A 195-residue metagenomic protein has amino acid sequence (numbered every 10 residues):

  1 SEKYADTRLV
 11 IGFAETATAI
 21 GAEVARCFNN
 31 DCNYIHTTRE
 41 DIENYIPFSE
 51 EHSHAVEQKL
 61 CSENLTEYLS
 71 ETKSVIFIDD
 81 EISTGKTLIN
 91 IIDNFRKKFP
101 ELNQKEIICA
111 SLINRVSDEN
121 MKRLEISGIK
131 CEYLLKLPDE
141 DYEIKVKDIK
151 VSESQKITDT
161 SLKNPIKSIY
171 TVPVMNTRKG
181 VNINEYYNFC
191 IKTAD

Functional and structural regions predicted by a protein language model:
E2-K3, L65-E67, R96-N103: Alpha-helix termini
K3-E50, D195: Conserved PRPP/pyrophosphate-binding segment of the phosphoribosyltransferase/PRPP-pathway fold
T7-L9, S74-I76, I108: Structural motif
I11-I20, E81-N90, I113-S117, D195: Gly/Ser/Thr-rich loops at beta-strand to alpha-helix junctions that form or flank small-molecule/cofactor-binding
E23, C27, T87-F95, R123: Alpha-helical scaffold elements adjacent to nucleotide-binding pockets in ATP/GTP-utilizing enzyme cores
F28-V75, I89: Short, glycine/charge-rich flexible loops or terminal/linker lids adjacent to PRPP-binding catalytic cores
E71-L102: Intrinsically disordered, low-complexity linker/loop segments enriched in Gly/Pro and charged/polar residues
D93-D195: PRPP-dependent phosphoribosyltransferase catalytic core
